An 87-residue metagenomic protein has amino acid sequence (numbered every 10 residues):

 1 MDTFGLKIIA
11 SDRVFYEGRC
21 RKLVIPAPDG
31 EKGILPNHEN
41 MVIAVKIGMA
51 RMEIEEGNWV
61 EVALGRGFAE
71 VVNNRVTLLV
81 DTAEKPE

Functional and structural regions predicted by a protein language model:
M1-T3: Intrinsically disordered, compositionally biased charged tails
G5-E87: Compact, glycine-rich, soluble single-domain proteins
